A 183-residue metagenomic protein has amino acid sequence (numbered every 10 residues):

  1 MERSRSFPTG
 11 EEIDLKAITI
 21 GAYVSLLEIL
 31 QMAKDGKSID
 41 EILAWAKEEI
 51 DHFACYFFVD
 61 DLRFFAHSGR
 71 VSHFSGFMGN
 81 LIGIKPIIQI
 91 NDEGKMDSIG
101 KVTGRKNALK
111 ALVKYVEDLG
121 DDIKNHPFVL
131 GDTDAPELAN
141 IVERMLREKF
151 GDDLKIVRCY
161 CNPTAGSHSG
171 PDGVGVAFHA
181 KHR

Functional and structural regions predicted by a protein language model:
M1-E11, A17-R183: Mixed-charge interfacial surface used for oligomerization/domain docking and macromolecular partner engagement
